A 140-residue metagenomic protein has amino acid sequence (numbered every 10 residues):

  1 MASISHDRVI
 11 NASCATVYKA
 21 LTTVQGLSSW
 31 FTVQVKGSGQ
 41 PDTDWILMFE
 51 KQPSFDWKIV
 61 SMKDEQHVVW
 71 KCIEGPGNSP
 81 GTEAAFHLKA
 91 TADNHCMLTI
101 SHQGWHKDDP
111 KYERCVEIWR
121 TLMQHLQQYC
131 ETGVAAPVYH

Functional and structural regions predicted by a protein language model:
M1-G37: Hydrophobic ligand-binding cavity/cleft-lining segments
M1-S3, A15, W45, S54-F55 (+1 more regions): Charge-dense, helix-prone N-terminal extensions
S13, I46-L47, R114: Alpha-helical scaffold segments that form or flank carboxylate-/histidine-based iron centers
V17-L21, L27, W45, I59 (+4 more regions): Hydrophobic pocket/interface hotspot
K36, M48-H95, Q103-W105: Hydrophobic-ligand binding "helix-grip"
G39-L47: Short coil-to-beta transition motif at edge beta-strands of beta-rich domains
P76-Q128, V134-H140: Beta-strand/loop substructures that line and gate deep hydrophobic ligand-binding cavities in soluble
